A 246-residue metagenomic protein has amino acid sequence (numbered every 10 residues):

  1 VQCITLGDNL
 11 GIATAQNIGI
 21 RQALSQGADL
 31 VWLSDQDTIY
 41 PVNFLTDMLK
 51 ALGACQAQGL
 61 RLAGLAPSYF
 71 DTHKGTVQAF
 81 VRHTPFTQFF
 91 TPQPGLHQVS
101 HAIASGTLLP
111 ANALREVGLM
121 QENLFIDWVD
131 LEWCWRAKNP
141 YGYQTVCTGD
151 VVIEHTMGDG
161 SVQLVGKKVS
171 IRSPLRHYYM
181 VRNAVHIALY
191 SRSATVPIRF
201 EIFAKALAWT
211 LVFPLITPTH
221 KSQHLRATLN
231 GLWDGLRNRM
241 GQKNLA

Functional and structural regions predicted by a protein language model:
V1-T5: Acidic donor-binding segment of Leloir-type glycosyltransferases
L6-S25: Glycine-rich, basic loop-to-helix element that forms the pyrophosphate-binding segment of sugar-nucleotide handling
A28-D37: Short beta-strand-to-loop acidic/aromatic patch adjacent to the donor-nucleotide binding site
N43-V77: Conserved donor NDP-sugar-binding/catalytic core segment of glycosyltransferases
F90-L109, V169: A recurrent flexible, glycine/aromatic-enriched loop bordering the glycosyltransferase active site that acts as
T107, A113, V117-G118, N123-V151: A short, conserved alpha-helix in the catalytic core of glycosyltransferases
T148-K168: Active-site donor/metal-binding and catalytic loop motifs of nucleotide-sugar-dependent glycosylation enzymes
R192-A246: Non-catalytic, C-terminal membrane-associated alpha-helical segments of glycosyltransferases
